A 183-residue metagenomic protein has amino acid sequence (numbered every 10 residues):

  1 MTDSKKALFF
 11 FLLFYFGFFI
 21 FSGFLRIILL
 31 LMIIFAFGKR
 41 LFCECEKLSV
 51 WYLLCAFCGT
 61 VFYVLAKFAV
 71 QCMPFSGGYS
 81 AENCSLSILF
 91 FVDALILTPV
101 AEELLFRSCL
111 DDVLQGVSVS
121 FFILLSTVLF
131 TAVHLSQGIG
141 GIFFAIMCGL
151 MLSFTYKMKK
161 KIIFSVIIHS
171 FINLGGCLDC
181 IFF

Functional and structural regions predicted by a protein language model:
M1-V64, F68, L174-F183: N-terminal, membrane-interfacial amphipathic/helix-forming hydrophobic leader that caps and precedes the first
S4, L8, C84-I88, S120: Primarily residues marking transmembrane-helix entry/exit sites
G38, F42, Q71-Y79, L135-I139 (+2 more regions): Transmembrane helix-loop junctions in multipass membrane proteins, especially transporters and channels
L41-T98, D111: Juxtamembrane helix-loop-helix connectors linking adjacent transmembrane helices in multi-pass membrane enzymes
S87-F183: Transmembrane helix-loop-helix hairpins at the membrane interface of multi-pass integral membrane proteins
